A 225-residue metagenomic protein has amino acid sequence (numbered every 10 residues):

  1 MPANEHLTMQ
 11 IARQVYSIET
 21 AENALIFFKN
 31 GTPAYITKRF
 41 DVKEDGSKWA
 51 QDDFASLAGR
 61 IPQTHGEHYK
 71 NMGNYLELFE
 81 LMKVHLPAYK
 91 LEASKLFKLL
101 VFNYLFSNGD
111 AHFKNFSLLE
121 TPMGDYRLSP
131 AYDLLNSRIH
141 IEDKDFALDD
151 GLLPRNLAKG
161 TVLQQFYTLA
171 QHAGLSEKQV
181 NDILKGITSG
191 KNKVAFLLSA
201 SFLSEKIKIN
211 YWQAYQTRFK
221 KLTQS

Functional and structural regions predicted by a protein language model:
M1-G66: Conserved ATP-binding subdomain of kinase catalytic cores across diverse folds
P2-Y16, K70-H140: Conserved kinase catalytic-core segment
D53-G73, L81, T121-E177: Catalytic-core segments of enzymes that bind and process phosphorylated/nucleotide-bearing substrates
F79, K83, Y167-Q171, L184 (+1 more regions): Amphipathic alpha-helical segments within well-ordered protein domains
V84, D125-L128, F196-S225: Regulatory N- and C-terminal appendages and interdomain linkers associated with kinase/kinase-like NTP transferase
L96-L100, L184-I187, L197-L198: Short alpha-helical scaffolding segments that buttress acidic/His motifs in well-ordered protein cores
G174-G186: Short, surface-exposed acidic
L184-I187, K191, Y215, F219: Short amphipathic alpha-helical coiled-coil/interface segments
